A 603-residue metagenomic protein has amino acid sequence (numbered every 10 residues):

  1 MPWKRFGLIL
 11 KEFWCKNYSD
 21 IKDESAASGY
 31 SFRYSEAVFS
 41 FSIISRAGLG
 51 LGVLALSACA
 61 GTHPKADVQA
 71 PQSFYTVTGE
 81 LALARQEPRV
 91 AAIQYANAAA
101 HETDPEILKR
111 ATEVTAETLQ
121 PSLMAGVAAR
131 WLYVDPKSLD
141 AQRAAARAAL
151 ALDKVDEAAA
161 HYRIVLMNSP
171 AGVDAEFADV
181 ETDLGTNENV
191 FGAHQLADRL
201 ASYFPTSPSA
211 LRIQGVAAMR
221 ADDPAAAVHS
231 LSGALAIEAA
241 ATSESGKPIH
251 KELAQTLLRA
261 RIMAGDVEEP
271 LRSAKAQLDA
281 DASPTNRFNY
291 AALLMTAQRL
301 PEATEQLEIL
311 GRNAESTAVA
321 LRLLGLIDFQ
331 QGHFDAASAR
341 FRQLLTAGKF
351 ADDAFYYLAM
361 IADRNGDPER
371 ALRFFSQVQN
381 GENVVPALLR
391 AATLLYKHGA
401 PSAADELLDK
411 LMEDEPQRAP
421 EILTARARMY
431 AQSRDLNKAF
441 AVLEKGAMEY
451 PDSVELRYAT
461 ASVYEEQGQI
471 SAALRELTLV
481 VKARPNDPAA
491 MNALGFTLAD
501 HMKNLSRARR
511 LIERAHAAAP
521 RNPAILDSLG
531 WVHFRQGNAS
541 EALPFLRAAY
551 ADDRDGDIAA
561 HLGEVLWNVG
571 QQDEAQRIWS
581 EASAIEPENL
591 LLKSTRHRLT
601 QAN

Functional and structural regions predicted by a protein language model:
G7, G29, G48-G52: Residue-identity detector for glycine
L8, D20, S42-I43: Generic short N-terminal amphipathic or hydrophobic helices
N17-D23, Y30, Y34: Intrinsic-disorder-associated, low-complexity terminal segments enriched in Asp/Asn/His/Tyr and depleted of Lys/Arg
F32-G48: Bacterial N-terminal signal peptides that target proteins for export
S57-A58: C-terminal motif of bacterial Sec signal peptides marking the signal peptidase cleavage site
P64-A84, A92-N603: Alpha-solenoid helical repeat scaffolds
